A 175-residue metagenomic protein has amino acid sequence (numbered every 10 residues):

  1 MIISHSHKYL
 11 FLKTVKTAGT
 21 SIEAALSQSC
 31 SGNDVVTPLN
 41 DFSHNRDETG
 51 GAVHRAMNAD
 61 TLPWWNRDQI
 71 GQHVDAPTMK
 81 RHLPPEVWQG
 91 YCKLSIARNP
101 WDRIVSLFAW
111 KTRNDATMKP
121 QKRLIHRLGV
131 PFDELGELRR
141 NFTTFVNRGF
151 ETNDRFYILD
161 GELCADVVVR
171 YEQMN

Functional and structural regions predicted by a protein language model:
M1-N175: Membrane-interface amphipathic segments in extracytoplasmic regions
